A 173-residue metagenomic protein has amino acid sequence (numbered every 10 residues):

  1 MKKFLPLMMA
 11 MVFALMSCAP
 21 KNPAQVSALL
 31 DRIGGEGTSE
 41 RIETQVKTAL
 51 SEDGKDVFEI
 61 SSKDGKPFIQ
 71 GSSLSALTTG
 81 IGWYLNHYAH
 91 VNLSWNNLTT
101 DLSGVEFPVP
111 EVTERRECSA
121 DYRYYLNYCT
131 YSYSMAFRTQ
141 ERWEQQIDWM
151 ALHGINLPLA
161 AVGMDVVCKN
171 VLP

Functional and structural regions predicted by a protein language model:
K2-A10: Sec-dependent signal peptide recognition, specifically the positively charged N-region followed immediately by
A10-M11, P173: Short, linear, compositionally biased motifs with a strong N-terminal bias
F13-A24: Bacterial Sec-dependent signal peptides at the C-terminal "C-region" and cleavage site
Q25, L29, A49-S51, K63-P173: Feature activates predominantly on carbohydrate-active enzymes
D31-D53: Auxiliary, metal-adjacent structural segments of Zn-dependent hydrolase domains
D56-S62: Short, surface-exposed beta-strand/loop micro-motifs that present aromatic residues
